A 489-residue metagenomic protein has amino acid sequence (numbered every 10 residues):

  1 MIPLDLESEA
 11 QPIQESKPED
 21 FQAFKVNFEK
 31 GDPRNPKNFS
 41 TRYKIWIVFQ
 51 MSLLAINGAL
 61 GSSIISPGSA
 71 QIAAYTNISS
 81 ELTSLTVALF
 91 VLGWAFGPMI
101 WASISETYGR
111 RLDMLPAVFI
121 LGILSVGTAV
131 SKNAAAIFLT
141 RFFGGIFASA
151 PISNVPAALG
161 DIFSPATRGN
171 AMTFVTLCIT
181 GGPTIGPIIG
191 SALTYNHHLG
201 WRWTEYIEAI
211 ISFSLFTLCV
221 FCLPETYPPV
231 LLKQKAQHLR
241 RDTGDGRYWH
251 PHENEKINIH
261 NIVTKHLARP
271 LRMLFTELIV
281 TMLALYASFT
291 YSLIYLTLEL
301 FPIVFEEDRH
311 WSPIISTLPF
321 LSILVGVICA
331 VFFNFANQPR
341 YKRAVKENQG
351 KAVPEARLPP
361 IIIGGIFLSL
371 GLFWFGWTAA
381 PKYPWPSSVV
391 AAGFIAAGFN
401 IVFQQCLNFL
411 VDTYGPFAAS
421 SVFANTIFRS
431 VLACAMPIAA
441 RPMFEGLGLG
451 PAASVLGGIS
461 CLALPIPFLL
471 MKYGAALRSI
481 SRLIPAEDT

Functional and structural regions predicted by a protein language model:
M1-G61, A74: Cytosolic juxtamembrane N-terminal segment immediately preceding the first transmembrane helix of multi-pass
M1-S8, K37-R42, T167-N170, Y195-L278 (+2 more regions): Central mid-sequence intracellular linker of multi-pass
Y43-S80, W101, P151, T297-P302 (+1 more regions): Extracytoplasmic
A59, S66, A88-V91, A95 (+8 more regions): C-terminal transmembrane bundle
G61, Y75-N77, I100, Y108-G109 (+5 more regions): Helix-breaking motifs and short loop linkers at transmembrane-helix boundaries and internal kinks in secondary membrane
F96-A135: Conserved MFS/SLC helix-loop-helix module at the cytosolic interface between two early adjacent transmembrane helices
T140-T180: Cytoplasmic helix-loop-helix junction between adjacent transmembrane helices in 12-TM secondary transporters
T167-H197, Y206-L215, G326-F333, T426-M436: Glycine-rich segments within core transmembrane alpha-helices of 12-TM secondary carriers
